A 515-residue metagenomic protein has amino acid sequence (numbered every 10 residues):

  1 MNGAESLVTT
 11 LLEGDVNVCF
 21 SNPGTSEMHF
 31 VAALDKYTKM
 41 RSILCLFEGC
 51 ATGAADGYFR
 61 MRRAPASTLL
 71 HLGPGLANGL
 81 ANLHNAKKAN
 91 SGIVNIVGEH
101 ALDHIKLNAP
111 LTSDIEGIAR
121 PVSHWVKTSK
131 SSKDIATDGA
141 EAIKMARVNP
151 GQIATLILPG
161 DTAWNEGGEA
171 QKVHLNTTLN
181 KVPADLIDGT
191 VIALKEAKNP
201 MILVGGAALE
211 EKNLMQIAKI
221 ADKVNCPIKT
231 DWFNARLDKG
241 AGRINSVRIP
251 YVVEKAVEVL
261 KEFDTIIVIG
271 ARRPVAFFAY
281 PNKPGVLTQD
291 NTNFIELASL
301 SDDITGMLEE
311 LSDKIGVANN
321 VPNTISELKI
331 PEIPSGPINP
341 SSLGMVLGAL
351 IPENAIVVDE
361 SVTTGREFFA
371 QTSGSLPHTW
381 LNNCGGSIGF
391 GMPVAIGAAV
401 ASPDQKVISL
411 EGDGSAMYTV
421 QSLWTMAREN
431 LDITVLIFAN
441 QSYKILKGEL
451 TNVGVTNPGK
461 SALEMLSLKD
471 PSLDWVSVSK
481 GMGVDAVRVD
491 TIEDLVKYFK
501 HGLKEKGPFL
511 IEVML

Functional and structural regions predicted by a protein language model:
M1-N319, L350, I433-V435: N-terminal alpha/beta PP-like core and its mobile active-site loop of ThDP/TPP-dependent enzymes
A4-N17, N22-T25, F30-L34, N323-D404: Active-site diphosphate/adenylate-binding microenvironment
E27, E48-G53, L76, T364-R366 (+2 more regions): Short acidic loop-to-helix transition motifs that present clustered carboxylates
I96, H104-L111, R366-L515: Thiamine diphosphate
K133, I157, G270-G365, I445 (+4 more regions): Phosphate/pyrophosphate-binding active-site segments
I143, D188-V191, Q216-I217, E254-V257 (+5 more regions): Generic recognition of flexible, low-complexity loop/linker segments
G205-L209, E332, G412-G414: Conserved short loop/turn motifs at secondary-structure junctions
K229, V358, L410-E411: Generic enzyme active-site microenvironment
